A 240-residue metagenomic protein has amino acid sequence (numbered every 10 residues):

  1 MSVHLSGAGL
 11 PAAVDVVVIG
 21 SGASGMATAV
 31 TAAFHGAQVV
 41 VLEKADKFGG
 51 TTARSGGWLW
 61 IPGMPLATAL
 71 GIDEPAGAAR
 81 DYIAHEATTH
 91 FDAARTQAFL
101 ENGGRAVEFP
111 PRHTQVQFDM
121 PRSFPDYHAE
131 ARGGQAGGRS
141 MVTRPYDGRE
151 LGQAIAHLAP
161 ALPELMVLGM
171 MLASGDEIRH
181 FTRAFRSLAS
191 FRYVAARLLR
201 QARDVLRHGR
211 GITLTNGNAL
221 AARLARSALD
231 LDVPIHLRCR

Functional and structural regions predicted by a protein language model:
M1-V16, F34, A222: Extreme N-terminal leader/targeting segments of oxidoreductases
V3-L5, K44-P234: Conserved N-terminal/central alpha/beta ligand/cofactor-binding core
A12-V14, H35-Q38, S55-G56, L231: Short coil/turn connectors at secondary-structure junctions
V14-D15, F34-A37, G209-G211, N218: Short linear motifs at secondary-structure transitions and domain/linker junctions
V16-V41: N-terminal Rossmann-like FAD-binding beta1-loop-alpha1 element of flavoenzymes
L237-R240: A conserved short coil-to-beta-strand element within the FAD-binding core of flavoproteins
